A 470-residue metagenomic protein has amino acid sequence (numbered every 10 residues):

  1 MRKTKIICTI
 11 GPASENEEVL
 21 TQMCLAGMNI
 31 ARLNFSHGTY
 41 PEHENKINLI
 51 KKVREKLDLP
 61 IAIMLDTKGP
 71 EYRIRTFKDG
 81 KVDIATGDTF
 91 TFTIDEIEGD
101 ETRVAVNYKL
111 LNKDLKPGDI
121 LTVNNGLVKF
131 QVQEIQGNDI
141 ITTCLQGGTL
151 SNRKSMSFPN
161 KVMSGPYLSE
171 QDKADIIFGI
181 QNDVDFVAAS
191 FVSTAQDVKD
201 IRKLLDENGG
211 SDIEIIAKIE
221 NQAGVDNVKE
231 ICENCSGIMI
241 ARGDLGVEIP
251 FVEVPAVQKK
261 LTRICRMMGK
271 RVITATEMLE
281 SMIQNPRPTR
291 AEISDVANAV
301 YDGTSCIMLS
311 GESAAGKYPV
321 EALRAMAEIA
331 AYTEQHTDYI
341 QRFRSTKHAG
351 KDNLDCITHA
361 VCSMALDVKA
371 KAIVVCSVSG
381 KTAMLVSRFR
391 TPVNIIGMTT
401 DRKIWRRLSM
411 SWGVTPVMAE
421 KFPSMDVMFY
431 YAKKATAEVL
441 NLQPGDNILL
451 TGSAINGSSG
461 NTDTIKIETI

Functional and structural regions predicted by a protein language model:
M1-I470: Non-catalytic helical/linker scaffolds that mediate oligomerization, partner binding, and domain coupling around large
